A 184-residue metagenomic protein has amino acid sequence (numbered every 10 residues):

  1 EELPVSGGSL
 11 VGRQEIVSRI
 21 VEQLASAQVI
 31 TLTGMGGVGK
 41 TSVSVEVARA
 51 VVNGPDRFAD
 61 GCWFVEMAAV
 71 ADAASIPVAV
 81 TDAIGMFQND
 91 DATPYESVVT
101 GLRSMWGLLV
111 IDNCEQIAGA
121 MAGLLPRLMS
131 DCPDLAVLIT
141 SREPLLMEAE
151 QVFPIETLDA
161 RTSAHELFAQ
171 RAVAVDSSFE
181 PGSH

Functional and structural regions predicted by a protein language model:
E1-E22, T33: Conserved adenine-nucleotide phosphate-binding loops and their immediately adjacent elements
E15, S42, A74-D82, L108 (+1 more regions): Alpha-helical sensor/transducer elements of the RecA-like P-loop NTPase core
A25-T31: Pre-Walker A (Motif I) flank of P-loop NTPase domains
M35-G61: P-loop NTPase Walker A phosphate-binding motif
C62-D72, F87, T157-L158: A short hydrophobic beta-strand->loop->alpha-helix junction that borders the nucleotide-binding pocket of P-loop NTPases
W63, C114-A118, P144-L145: Catalytic acidic motif of RecA-like/P-loop NTPases
D90-M105: Conserved alpha-helical scaffold flanking the Walker A/P-loop in AAA+ ATPase domains
G101-A120: Conserved P-loop NTPase "ATPase switch" module shared by AAA+ and STAND
